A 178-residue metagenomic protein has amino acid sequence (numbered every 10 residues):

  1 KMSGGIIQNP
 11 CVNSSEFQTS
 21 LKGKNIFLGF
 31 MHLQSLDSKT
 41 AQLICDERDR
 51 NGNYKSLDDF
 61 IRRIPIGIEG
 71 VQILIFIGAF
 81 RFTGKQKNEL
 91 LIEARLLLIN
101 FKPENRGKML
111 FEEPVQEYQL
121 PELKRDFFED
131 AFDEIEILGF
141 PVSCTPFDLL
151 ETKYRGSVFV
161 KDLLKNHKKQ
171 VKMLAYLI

Functional and structural regions predicted by a protein language model:
K1-H167: Sliding clamp-binding short linear motifs that recruit DNA-associated proteins to replication/repair hubs
Q170-I178: OB-fold and OB-like beta-barrel modules that bind single-stranded nucleic acids
